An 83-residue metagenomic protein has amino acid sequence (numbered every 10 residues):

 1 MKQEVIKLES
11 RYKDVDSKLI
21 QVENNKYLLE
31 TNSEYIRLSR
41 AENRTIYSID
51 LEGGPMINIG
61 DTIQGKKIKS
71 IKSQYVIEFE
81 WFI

Functional and structural regions predicted by a protein language model:
M1-K2, L19, E42, K72: Intrinsically disordered, low-complexity regions enriched for glutamine and histidine
K2-T31, Y35: N-terminal disorder-to-order initiation segments that are Gly/Lys/Arg-biased and fold into the first beta/loop/alpha
K18, T45-Y47, S73-I77: Short beta-strand micro-motifs in enzyme catalytic cores
Q21, R40, W81-I83: Short acidic, glycine-rich loop/turn motifs
Y27-K69: Acidic, low-complexity, intrinsically disordered interaction modules
T62-I83: Short, compact, well-ordered microdomains
